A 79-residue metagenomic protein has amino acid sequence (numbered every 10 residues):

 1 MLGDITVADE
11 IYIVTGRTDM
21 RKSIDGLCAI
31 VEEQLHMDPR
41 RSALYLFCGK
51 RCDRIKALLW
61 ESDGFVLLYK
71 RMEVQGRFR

Functional and structural regions predicted by a protein language model:
M1-R79: Polybasic/polar functional segments that serve as interface/processing modules
